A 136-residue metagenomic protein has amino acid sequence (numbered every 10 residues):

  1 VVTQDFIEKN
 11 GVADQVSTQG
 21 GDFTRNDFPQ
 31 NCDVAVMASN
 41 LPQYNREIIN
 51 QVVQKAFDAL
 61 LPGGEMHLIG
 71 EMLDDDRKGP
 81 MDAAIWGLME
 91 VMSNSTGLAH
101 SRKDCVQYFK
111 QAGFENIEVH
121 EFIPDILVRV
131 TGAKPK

Functional and structural regions predicted by a protein language model:
V1-K136: Alpha-helical subdomain
